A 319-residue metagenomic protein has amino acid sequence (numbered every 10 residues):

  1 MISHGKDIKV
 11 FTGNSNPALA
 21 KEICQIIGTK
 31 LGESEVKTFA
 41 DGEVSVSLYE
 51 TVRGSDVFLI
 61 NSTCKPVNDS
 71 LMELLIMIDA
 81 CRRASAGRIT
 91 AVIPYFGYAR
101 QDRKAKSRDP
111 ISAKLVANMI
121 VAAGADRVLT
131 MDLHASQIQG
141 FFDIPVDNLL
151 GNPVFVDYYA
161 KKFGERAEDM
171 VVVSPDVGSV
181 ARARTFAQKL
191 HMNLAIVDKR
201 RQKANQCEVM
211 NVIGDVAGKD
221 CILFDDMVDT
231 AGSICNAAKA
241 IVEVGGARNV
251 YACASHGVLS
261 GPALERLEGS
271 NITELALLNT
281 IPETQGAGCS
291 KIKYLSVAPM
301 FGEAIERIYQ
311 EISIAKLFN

Functional and structural regions predicted by a protein language model:
M1-N319: PRPP-associated nucleotide enzymes
